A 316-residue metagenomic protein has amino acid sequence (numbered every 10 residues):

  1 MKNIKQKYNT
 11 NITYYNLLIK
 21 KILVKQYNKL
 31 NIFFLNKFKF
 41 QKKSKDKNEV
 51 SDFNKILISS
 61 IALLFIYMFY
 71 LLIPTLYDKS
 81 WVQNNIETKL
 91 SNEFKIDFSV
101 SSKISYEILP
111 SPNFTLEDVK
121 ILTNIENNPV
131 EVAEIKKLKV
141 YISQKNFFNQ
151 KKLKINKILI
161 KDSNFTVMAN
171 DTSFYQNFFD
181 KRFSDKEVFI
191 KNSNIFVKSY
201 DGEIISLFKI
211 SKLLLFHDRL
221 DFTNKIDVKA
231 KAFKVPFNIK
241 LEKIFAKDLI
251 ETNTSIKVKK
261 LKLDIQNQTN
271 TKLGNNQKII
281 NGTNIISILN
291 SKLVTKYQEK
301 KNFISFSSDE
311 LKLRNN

Functional and structural regions predicted by a protein language model:
M1, K5, N9-F38, L90 (+11 more regions): Intrinsically disordered, low-complexity regions
K2-K95: N-terminal type II signal-anchor transmembrane helix that functions as the membrane-insertion/stop-transfer segment
S59-L63, P74-W81, F98, E117-L122 (+3 more regions): A broad, low-specificity signal for short, low-complexity segments enriched in glycine/proline and polar/charged
T75-N84, I104-G202, K209, L213-D227 (+1 more regions): Flexible beta-edge/linker motif
I96-S102: A short, amphipathic edge element
E131-A133, K151-L153, S199-N316: Interface amphipathic segments
